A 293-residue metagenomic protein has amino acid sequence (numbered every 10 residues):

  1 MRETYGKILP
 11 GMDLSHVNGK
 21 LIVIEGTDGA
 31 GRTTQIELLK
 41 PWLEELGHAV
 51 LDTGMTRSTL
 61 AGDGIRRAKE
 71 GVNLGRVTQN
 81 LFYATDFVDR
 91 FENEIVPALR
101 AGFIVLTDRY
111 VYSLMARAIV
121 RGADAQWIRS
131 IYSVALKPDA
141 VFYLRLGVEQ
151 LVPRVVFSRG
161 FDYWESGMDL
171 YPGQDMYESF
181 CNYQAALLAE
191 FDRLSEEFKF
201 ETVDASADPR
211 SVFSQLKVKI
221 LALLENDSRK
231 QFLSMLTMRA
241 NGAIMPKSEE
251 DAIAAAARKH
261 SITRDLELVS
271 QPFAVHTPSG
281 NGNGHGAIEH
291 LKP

Functional and structural regions predicted by a protein language model:
R2-S15, K40, V156-H276, N281-P293: NTP-dependent small-molecule kinase module
L14-L39: Walker A (P-loop) phosphate-binding motif
L21-I24, I104, V141: Hydrophobic "anchor" residues on beta-strands that sit immediately upstream of conserved functional sites
E25, L144, A205: Catalytic metal- and UDP-sugar-binding loop of GT-A-like glycosyltransferases, i.e., residues flanking the conserved
E45-L136: ATP-dependent small-molecule kinase phosphotransfer cores that center on conserved nucleotide phosphate-binding segments
L51, A140, E201-V203: Structural signal for short hydrophobic segments within the conserved structured cores of catalytic domains across
R57-T59, V111-Y112, L146-V152, D208-P209: Conserved nucleotide-binding/hydrolysis micro-motifs of P-loop NTPases
L114-A186: A glycine- and Lys/Arg-enriched "phosphate-lid" helix/loop adjacent to the NTP-binding pocket of small-molecule kinases
